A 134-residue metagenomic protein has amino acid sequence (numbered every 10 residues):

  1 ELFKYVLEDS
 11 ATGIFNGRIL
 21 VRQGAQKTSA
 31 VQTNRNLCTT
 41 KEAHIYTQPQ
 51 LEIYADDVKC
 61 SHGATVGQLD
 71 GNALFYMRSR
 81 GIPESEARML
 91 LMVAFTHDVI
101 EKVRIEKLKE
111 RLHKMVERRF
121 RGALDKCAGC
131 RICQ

Functional and structural regions predicted by a protein language model:
E1-R80, E84-Q134: Active-site gating/interface segments in enzymes
